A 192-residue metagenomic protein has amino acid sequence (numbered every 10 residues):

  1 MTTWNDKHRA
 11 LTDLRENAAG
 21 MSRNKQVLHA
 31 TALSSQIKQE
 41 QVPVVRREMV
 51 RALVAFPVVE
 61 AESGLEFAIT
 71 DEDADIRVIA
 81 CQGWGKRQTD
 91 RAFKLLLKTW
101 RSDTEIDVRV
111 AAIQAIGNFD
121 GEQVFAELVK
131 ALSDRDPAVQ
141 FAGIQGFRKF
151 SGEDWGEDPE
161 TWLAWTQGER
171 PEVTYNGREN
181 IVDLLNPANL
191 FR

Functional and structural regions predicted by a protein language model:
M1, G20-Q39, V58-T70, T89-S102 (+2 more regions): Amphipathic alpha-helical scaffolding segments comprising HEAT/armadillo-like alpha-solenoid repeats
T2-T3, Q41-V42, E72-D73, T104-E105 (+2 more regions): Short inter-helical turns and helix N-cap capping residues of alpha-solenoid HEAT/ARM repeat scaffolds
N5-R15: HEAT-repeat alpha-solenoid elements in large eukaryotic scaffold proteins
A10, M49, A80, A112 (+1 more regions): Conserved hydrophobic register position within alpha-solenoid helical repeats
D13, A52-A55, G83-K86, A115-N118 (+2 more regions): Core register positions within helices of long alpha-helical scaffolds
R51, S63-F67, A74-Q114: Alpha-helical adaptor scaffolds
E153-R192: Terminal, low-structured helical/coil segments at or just beyond the last alpha-helical repeat
